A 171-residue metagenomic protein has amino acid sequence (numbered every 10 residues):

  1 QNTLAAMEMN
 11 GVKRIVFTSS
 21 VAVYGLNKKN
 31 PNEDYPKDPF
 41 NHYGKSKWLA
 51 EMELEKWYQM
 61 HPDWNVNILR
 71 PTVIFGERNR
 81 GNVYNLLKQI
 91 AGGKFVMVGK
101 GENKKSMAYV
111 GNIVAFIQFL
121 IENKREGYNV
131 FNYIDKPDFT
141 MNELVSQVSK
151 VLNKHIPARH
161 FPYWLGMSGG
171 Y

Functional and structural regions predicted by a protein language model:
N2-H42, M60: Conserved Rossmann-fold NAD(P)-dependent oxidoreductase catalytic core, especially the SDR/UDP-sugar
Y24, W64-N85: Flexible, glycine-rich beta-alpha linker
L26, D38-R70: Active-site Tyr-X1-5-Lys
F40-E51, V73-G76, N103-M107, D138 (+1 more regions): Short-chain dehydrogenase/reductase
N79-N85, G99-E122, Y128-N132: Substrate-positioning beta->alpha
N85-M107, H155-Y171: Alpha-helical membrane-targeting segments
N123-Y171: Mid/C-terminal beta-alpha module of Rossmann-like enzyme folds, strongest in SDR-family dehydrogenases/epimerases
